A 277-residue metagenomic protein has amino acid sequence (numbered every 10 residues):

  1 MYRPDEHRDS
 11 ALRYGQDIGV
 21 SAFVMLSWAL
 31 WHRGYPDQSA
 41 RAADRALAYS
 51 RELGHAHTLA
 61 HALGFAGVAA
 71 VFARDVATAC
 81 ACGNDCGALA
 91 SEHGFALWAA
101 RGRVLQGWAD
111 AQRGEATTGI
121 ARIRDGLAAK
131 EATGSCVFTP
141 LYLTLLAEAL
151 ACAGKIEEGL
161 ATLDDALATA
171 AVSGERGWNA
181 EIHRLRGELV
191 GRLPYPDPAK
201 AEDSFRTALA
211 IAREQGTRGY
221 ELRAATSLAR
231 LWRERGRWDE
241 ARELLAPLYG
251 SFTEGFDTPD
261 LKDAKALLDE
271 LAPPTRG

Functional and structural regions predicted by a protein language model:
D5-D17: Acidic, Ser/Thr- and Gly/Pro-rich intrinsically disordered linkers and low-complexity segments that flank or connect
I18-A22: Extended HEAT/HEAT-like alpha-solenoid repeat tracts in very large eukaryotic scaffold/adaptor proteins
F23-G277: Helix-coil-helix junctions within alpha-helical repeat/solenoid scaffolds
